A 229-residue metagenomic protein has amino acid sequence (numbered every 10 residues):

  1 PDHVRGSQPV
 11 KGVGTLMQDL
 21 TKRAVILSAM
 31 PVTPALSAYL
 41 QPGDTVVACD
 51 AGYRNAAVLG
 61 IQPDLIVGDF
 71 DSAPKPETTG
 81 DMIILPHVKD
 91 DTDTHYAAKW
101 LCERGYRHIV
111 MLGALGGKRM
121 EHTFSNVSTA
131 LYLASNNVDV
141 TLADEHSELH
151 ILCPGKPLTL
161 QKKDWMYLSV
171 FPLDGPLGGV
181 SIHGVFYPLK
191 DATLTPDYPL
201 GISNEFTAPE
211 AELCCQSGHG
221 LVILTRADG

Functional and structural regions predicted by a protein language model:
P1-L16: N-terminal amphipathic/basic-hydrophobic helices that include classical n-h-c signal peptides and signal-anchor
L16-T78: N-terminal beta-strand-loop-alpha-helix module at the start of alpha/beta ligand-binding or catalytic domains
M17-L20, A38-Q41, V58-L59, K75-E77 (+7 more regions): Solvent-exposed alpha-helices and their adjacent loops that cap or buttress functional pockets in soluble metabolic
R23-V25, D44-T45, D64-L65, D81 (+6 more regions): Structural motif
I26-S28, D50, L112-A114, A143-D144 (+1 more regions): Short beta-strand segments
A51-N136: Acidic/Gly/His-enriched mid-domain segments of enzyme catalytic cores or analogous surface patches that mediate
L101, G117-D164, E210, A227-D228: Conserved phosphate- and dinucleotide-binding cores of soluble alpha/beta proteins, encompassing both enzyme active
S147, L152-G229: Long, charged alpha-helical interface segments
